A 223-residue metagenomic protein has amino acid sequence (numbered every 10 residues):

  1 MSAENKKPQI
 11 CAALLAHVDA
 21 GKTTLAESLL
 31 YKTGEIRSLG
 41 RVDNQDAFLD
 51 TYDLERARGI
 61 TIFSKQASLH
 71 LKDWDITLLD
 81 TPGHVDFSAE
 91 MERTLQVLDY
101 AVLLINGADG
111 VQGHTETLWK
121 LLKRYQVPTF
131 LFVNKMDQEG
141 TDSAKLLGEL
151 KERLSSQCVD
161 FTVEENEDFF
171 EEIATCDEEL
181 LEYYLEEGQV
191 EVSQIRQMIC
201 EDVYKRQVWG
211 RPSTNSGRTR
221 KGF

Functional and structural regions predicted by a protein language model:
M1-A20, L39, G107-F223: P-loop NTPase catalytic nucleotide-binding module
S2-V97, A101-I105, V111, E152-L154 (+1 more regions): P-loop NTPase switch module centered on the Walker A-proximal segment
